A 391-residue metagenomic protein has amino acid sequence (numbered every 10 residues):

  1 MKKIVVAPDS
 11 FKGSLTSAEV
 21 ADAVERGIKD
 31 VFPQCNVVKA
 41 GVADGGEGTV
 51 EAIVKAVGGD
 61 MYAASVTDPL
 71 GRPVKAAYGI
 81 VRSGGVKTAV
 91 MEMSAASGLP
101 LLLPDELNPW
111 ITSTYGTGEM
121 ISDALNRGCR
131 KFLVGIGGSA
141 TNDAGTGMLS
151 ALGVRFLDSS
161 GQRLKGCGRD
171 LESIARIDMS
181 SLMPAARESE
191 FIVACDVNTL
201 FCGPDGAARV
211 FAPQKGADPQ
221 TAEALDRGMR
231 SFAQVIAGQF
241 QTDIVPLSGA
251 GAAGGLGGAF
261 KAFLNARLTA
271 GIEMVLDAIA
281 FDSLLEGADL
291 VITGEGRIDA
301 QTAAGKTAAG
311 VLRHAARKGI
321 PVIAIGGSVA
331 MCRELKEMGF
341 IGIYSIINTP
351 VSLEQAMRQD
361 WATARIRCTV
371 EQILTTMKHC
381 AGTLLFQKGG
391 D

Functional and structural regions predicted by a protein language model:
M1-I136, A140-D391: N-terminal loops that bind phosphate or other acidic moieties and the adjacent beta-alpha structural core
